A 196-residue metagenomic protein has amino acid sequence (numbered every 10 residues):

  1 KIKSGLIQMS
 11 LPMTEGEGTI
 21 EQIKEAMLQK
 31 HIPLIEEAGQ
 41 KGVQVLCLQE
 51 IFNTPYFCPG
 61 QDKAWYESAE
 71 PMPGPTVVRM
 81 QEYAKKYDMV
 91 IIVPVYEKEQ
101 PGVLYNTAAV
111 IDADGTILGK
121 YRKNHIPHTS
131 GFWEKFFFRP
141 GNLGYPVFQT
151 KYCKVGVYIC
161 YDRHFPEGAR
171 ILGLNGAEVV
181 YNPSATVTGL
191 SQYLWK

Functional and structural regions predicted by a protein language model:
K1-S4: Extreme N-terminal starter segment of soluble prokaryotic enzymes
I7, Q49, Y161: Active-site flanking residues adjacent to catalytic metal/cofactor-binding acidic residues
Q8-L11, S184-A185: Short, histidine-centered active-site or binding-site loop motifs used for metal coordination, general acid-base
L11-E25, W133-K135: Acidic/histidine-rich helix-loop elements that form or flank divalent-metal/phosphate-binding sites at the catalytic
L11-P12, N53-T54, I126, R163-H164: Short, solvent-exposed loop/turn segments at secondary-structure junctions
E21-A113, K120, T186-K196: Cys-nucleophile CN-hydrolase/nitrilase-fold catalytic domain and related Cys-dependent amidase chemistry that acts on
E82, E99-E178, P183-S184, T188-K196: Active-site catalytic loop in hydrolytic enzyme cores
